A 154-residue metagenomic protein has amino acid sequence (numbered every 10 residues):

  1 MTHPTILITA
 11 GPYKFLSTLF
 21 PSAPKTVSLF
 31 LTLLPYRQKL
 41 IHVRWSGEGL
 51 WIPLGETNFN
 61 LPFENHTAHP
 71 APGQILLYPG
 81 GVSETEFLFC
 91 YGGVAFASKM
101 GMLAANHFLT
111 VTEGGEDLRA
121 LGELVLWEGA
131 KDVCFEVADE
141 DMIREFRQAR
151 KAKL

Functional and structural regions predicted by a protein language model:
M1-S22: N-terminal intrinsically disordered, low-complexity, charge/repeat-rich segments that act as generic
P21-L154: Glycine-rich active-site loops that engage anionic ligands at enzyme catalytic sites
